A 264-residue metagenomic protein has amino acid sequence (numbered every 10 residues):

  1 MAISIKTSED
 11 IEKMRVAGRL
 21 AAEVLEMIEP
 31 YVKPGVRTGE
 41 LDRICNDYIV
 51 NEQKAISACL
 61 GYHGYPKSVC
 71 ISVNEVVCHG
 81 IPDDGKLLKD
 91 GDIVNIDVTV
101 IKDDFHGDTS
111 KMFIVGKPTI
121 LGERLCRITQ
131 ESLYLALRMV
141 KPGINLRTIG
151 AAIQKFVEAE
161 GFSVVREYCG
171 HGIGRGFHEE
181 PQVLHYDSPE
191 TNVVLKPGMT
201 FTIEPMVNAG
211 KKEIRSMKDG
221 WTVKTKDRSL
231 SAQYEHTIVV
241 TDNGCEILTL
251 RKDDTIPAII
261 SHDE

Functional and structural regions predicted by a protein language model:
M1-E264: Active-site neighborhoods and metal-handling regions in enzymes and metal-associated proteins
